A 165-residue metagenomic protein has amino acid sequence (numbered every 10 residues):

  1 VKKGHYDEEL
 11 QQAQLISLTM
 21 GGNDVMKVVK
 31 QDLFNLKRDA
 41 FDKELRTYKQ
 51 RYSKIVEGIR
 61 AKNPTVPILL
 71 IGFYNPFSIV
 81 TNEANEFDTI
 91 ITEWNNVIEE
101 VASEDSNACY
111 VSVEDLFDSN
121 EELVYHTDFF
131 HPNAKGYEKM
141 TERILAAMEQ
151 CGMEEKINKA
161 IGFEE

Functional and structural regions predicted by a protein language model:
V1-Q50: Conserved SGNH/GDSL esterase-like catalytic core that processes O-acyl groups on lipids and polysaccharides
Q14-T19, P67-G72, C109-S112: Structural recognition of the beta-strand scaffold that forms the well-ordered cores of secreted hydrolase catalytic
G22-K27, Y74-S78, D115-S119: Solvent-exposed loop/turn segments at secondary-structure junctions within structured extracellular/periplasmic domains
L36-T47, N85-E93, D128-K135: Alpha-helix N-cap and loop-to-helix initiation/capping positions
Y52-V56, N95: Generic structural signal for well-ordered alpha-helices, preferentially at hydrophobic/aromatic core positions
V56-T89: Active-site segments of SGNH/GDSL-like serine hydrolases that catalyze O-acetyl group transfer/hydrolysis on lipids
P76-S112, K139: Substrate-gating cap/lid alpha-helix
T127-E165: Histidine-centered active-site loop/cap adjacent to the catalytic His in serine esterases/O-acetyl transfer systems
